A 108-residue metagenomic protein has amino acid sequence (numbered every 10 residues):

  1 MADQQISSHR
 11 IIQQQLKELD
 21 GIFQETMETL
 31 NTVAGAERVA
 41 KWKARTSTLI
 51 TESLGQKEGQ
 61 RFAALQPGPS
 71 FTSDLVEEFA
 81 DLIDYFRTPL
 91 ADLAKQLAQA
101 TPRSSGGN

Functional and structural regions predicted by a protein language model:
A2-T101: Charged interaction/catalytic cores of defense and host-pathogen modules
P102-N108: Surface-exposed beta-loop interaction hotspot
